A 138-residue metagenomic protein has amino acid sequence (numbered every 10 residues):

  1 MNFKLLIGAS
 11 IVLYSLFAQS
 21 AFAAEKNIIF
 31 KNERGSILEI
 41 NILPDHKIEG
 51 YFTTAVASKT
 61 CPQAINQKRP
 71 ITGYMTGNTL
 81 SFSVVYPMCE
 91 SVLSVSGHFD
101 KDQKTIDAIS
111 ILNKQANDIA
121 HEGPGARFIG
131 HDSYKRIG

Functional and structural regions predicted by a protein language model:
M1-I7: Bacterial N-terminal signal peptides that target proteins for export
G8-L16: Bacterial N-terminal signal peptides
F17-A23: Sec/Tat signal peptide C-region and signal peptidase I cleavage site
A24-F99, D107-G138: Central antiparallel beta-sheet cores of small beta-barrel/beta-sandwich binding domains
